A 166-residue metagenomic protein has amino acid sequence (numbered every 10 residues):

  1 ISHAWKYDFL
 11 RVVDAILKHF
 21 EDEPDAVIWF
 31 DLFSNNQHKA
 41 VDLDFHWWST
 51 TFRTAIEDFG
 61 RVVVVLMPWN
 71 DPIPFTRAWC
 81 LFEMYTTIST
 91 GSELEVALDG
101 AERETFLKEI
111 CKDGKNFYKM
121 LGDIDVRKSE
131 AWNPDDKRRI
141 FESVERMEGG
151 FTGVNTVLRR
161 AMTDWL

Functional and structural regions predicted by a protein language model:
S2-L166: The feature represents the membrane-entry module of six-transmembrane cation channels
